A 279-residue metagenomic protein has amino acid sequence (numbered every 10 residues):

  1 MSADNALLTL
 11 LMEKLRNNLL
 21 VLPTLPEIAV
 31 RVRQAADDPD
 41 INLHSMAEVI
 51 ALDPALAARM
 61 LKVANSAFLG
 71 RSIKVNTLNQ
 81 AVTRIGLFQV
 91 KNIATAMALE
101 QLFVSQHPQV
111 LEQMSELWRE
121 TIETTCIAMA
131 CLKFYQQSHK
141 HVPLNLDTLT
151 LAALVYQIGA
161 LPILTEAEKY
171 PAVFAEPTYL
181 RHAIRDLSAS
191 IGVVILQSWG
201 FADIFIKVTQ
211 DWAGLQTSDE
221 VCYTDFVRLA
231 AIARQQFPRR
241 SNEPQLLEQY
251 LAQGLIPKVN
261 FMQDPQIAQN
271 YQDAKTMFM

Functional and structural regions predicted by a protein language model:
M1-V155, P162-K169, A175-P177, A183 (+1 more regions): Conserved alpha-helical "signature site" that marks functionally important helical segments or helix/loop junctions
N5-K14, G254-M279: Terminal helices and disordered tails flanking the catalytic cores of nucleotide-processing hydrolases
